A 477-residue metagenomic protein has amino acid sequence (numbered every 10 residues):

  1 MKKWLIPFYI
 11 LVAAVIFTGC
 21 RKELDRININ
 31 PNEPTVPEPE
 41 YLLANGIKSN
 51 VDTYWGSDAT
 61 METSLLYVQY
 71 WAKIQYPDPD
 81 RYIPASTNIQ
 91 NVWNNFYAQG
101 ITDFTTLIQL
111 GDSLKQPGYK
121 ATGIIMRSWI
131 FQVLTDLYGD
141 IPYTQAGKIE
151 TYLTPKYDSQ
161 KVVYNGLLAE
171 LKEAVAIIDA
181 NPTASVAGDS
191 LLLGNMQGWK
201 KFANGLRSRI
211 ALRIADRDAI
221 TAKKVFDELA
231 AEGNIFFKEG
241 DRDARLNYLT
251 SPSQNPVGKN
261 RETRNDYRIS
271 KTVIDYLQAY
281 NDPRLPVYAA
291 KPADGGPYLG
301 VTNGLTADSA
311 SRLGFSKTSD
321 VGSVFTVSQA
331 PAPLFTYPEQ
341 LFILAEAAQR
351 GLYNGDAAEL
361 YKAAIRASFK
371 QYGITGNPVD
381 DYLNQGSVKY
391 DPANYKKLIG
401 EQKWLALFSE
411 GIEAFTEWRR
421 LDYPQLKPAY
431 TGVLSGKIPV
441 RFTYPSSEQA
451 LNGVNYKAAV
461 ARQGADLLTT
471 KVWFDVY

Functional and structural regions predicted by a protein language model:
M1-I29: Bacterial Sec-dependent N-terminal signal peptides
A14, W55-G56, I374: Intrinsically disordered or highly flexible coil/loop and linker segments, enriched in small and charged/polar residues
C20, Q254-N281, L285-A289, G296-L299 (+2 more regions): Long, intrinsically disordered, low-complexity segments
C20-Q69, Q75, D80, T87 (+5 more regions): Membrane-proximal, proline-rich intrinsically disordered regions
V36-E40, W71-Y372, P392-K396: Structured, solvent-exposed acidic/aromatic patches
